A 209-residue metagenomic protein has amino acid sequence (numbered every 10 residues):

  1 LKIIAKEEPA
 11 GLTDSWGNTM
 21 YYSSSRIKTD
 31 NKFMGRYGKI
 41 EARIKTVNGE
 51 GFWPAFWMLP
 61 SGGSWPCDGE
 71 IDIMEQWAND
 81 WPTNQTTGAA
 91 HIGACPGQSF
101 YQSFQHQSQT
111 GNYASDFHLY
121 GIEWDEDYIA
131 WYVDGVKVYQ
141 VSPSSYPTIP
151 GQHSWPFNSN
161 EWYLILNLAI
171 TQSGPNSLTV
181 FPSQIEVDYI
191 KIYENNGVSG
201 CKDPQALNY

Functional and structural regions predicted by a protein language model:
L1-S199: GH16 jelly-roll
N196-Y209: Primarily marks secretory-pathway-exposed extracellular/lumenal segments that are disulfide- and glycosylation-prone
